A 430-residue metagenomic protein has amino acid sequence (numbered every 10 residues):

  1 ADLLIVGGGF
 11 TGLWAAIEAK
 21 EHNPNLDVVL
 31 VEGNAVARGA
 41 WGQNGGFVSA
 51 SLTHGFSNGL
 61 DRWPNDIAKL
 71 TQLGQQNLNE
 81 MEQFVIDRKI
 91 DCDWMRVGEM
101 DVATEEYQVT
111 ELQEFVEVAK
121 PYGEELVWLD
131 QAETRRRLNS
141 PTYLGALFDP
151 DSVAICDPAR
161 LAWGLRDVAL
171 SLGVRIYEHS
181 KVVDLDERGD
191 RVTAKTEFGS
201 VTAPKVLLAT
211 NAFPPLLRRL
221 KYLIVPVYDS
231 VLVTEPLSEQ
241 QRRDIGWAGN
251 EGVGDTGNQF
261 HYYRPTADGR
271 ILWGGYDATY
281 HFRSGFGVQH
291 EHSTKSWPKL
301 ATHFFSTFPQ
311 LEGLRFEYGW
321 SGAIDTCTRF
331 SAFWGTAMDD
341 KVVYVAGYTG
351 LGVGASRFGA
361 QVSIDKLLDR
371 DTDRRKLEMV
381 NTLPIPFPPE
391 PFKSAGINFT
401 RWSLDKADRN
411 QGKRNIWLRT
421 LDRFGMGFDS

Functional and structural regions predicted by a protein language model:
A1-T11, V29: Beta1/beta-strand and adjacent pyrophosphate-binding region of the FAD-binding site in flavoprotein oxidoreductases
G7, S51, T196, A203 (+1 more regions): Short, well-ordered coil/turn residues at beta-beta hairpins and beta-strand->alpha-helix junctions within
E18, H22, M338-V343, T349-S430: C-terminal lid/capping helical subdomain adjacent to the catalytic/cofactor pocket in oxidative enzymes
K20-Q43: Glycine-rich FAD pyrophosphate-binding loop
G46, D87-M95, V182-D184, D190 (+3 more regions): Active-site substrate-recognition segment that forms the wall of the catalytic cavity or substrate channel
S51-E133: Dinucleotide-binding Rossmann-like beta1-alpha1 core, especially the glycine-rich loop that anchors the ADP
T110-K120, T142-K205: Helical element adjacent to the flavin cofactor pocket in flavoenzyme catalytic cores
V127-D130, R175-Y177, R315-G319, V343: General small-molecule cofactor/ligand-binding pocket signal
